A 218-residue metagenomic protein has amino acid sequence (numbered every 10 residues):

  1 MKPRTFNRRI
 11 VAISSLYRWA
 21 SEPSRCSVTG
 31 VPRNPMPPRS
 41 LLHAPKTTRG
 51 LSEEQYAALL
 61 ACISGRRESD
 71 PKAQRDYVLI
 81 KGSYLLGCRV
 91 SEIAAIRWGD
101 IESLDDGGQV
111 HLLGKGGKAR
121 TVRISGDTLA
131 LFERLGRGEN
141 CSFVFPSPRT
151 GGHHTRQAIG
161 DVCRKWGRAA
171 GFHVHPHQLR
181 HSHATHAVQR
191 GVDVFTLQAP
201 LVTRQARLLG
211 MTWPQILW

Functional and structural regions predicted by a protein language model:
M1-K46, C62-E68: N-terminal core-binding DNA-recognition domain of tyrosine recombinases/integrases
S24-S27, S83-D106, F195-T196: Short, charged phosphate-coordinating catalytic segments
L42-L60, G117-G126, E139-S142, Q157: DNA breakage-rejoining catalytic core of tyrosine-based enzymes
A57-V90: Basic, Lys/Arg- and aromatic-enriched nucleic-acid-binding interface segment
Q74-R75, F172-G191: Short basic/aromatic active-site micro-motif
S91, A95-L131: Conserved tyrosine-mediated DNA breakage-rejoining catalytic core shared by Y-recombinases
I101-S103, F172-H173, V192-W218: Short, polar N-cap/turn motifs at the start of nucleic acid-interacting alpha helices
S125-H173: Active-site/catalytic core of tyrosine-dependent DNA strand-transfer enzymes
